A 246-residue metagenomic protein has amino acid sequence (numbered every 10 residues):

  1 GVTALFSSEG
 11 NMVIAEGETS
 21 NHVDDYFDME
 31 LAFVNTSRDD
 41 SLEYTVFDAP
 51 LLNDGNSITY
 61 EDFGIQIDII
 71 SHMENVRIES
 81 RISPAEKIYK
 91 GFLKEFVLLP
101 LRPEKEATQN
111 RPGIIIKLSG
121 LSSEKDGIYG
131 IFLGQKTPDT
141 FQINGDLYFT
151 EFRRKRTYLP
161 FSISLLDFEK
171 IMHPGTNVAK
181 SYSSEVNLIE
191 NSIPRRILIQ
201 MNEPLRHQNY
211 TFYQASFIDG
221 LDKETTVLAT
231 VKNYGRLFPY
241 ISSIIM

Functional and structural regions predicted by a protein language model:
G1-V2, I245-M246: Alpha-helical membrane-embedded segments
V2-Y234: Soluble non-transmembrane domains of integral membrane proteins
A229-I245: Juxtamembrane/start-of-transmembrane alpha-helix segments at the extracytoplasmic/lumenal side of membrane anchors
